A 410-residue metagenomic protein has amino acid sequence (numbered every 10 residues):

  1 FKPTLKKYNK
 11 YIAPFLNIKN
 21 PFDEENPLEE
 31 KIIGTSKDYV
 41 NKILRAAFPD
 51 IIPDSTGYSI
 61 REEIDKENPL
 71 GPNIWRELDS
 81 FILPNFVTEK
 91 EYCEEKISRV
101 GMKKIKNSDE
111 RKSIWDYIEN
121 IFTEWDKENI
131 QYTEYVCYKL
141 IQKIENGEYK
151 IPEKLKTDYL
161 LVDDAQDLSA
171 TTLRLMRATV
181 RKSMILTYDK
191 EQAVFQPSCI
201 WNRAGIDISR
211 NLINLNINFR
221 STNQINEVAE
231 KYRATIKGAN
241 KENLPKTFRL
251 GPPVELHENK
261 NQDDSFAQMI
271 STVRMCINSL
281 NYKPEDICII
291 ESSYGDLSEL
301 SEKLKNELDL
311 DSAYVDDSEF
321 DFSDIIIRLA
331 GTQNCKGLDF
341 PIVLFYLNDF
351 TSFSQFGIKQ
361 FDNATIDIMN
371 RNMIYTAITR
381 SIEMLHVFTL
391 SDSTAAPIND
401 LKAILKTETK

Functional and structural regions predicted by a protein language model:
K2-P21, D38-V40, T123-I130, E148-L155 (+4 more regions): Conserved helicase motor core of SF1/SF2 NTP-dependent helicases
N26-I33, A46-V136, V273, E285: Coupling/switch/interface segments within P-loop NTPase motor domains and analogous charged loops in nucleic-acid
K42-R45, P49, K231: Membrane-lumen/periplasm interface segments of specific transmembrane helices in polyprenyl phosphate-linked
C137-L140, I151-P152: Long C-terminal extensions of eukaryotic subunits of large macromolecular complexes
Q142-E145: Distinct, well-ordered alpha-helical segments
